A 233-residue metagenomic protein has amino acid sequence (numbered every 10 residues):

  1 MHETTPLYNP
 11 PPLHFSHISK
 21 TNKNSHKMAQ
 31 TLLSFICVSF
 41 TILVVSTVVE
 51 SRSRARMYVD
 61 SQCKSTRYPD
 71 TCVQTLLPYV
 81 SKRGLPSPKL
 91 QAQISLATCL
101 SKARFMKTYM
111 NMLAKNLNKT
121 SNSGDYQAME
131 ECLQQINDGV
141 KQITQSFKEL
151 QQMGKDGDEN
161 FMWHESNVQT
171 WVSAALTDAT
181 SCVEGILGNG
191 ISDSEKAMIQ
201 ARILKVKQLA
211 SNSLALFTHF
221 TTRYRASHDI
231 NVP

Functional and structural regions predicted by a protein language model:
H2-R54, N231-P233: Terminal membrane/secretory targeting segments in land-plant proteins
Q30, S51-P233: Folded extracytoplasmic luminal domains of secretory or organellar precursors
